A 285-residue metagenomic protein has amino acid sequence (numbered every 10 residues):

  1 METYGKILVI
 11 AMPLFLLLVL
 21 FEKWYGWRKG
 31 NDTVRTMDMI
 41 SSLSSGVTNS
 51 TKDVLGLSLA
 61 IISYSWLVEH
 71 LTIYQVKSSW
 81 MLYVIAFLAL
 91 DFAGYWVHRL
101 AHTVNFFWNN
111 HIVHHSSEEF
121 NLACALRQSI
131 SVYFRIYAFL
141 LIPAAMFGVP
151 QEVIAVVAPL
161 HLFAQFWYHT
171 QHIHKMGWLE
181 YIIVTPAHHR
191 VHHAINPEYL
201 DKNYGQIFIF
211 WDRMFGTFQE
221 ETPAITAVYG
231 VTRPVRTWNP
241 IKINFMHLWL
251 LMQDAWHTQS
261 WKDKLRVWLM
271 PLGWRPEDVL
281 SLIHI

Functional and structural regions predicted by a protein language model:
M1-F15: Hydrophobic transmembrane alpha-helical segments in integral membrane proteins
L14-K23, I61-Y64, F87, D91-F92: Central hydrophobic cores of alpha-helical transmembrane segments in multi-pass inner-membrane proteins across all
L20-I40: Membrane-interface helix-loop junction between the first two transmembrane segments
S42, G46, S50, R99 (+4 more regions): Low-complexity, intrinsically disordered, cysteine-poor segments enriched in small/polar and charged residues
G46-G56, T72, S78-Y229, P234: Membrane-embedded catalytic scaffold of the fatty acid hydroxylase/desaturase
Y64-Q75: Membrane-interface helix termini and inter-helical loops of multi-pass transporters
T226-D278: A membrane-cytosol interface segment of integral membrane proteins
I283-I285: Conserved small/polar residues in nucleotide/adenosyl-binding loops
